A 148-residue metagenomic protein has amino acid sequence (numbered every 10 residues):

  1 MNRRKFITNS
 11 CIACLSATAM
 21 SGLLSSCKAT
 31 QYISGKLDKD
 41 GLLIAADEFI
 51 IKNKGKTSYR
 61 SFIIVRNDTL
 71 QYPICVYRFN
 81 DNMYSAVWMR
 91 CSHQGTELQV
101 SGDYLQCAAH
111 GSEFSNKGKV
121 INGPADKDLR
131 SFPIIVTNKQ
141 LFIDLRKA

Functional and structural regions predicted by a protein language model:
M1-S26, T30-I33: N-terminal secretory signal peptides and thylakoid transit peptides that target proteins across membranes
A29-R90, E97-Q99, D128-A148: N-terminal pre-ligand scaffold of iron-sulfur
C91, C107: Short cysteine-rich clusters marking metal-coordination/redox-active sites
Q94, H110: Short Cys/His-rich metal-coordination motifs, predominantly Zn2+-binding knuckles/fingers
S101-Q106, G118-N122: Short cysteine/histidine-rich zinc-coordinating motifs and their immediately flanking basic loops
G118-I121, A125-F132: Low-complexity, intrinsically disordered Gly/Pro/Thr-rich segments
